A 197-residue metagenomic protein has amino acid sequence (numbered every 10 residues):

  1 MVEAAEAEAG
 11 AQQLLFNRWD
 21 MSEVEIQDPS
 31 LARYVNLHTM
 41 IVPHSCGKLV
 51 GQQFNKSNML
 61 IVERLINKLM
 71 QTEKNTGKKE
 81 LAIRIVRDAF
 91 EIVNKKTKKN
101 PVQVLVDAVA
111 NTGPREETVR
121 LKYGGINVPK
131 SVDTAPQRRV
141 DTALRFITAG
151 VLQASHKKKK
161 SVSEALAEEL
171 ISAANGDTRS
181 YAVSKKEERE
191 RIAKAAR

Functional and structural regions predicted by a protein language model:
M1-I83, R87-R197: Strongly charged
